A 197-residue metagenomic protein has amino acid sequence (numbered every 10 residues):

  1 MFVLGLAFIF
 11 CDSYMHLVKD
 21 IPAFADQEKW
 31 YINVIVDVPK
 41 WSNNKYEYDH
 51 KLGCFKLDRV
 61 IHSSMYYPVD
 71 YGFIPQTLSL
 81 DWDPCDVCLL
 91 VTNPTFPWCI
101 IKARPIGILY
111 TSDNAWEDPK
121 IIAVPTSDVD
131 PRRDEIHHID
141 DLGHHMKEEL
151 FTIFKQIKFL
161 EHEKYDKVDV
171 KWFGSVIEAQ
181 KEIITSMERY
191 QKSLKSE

Functional and structural regions predicted by a protein language model:
G5-Y14: Bacterial Sec-dependent signal peptides at the C-terminal "C-region" and cleavage site
S13-E197: Hydrophobic N-terminal alpha-helices or hydrophobic patches in metabolic proteins across all domains of life
